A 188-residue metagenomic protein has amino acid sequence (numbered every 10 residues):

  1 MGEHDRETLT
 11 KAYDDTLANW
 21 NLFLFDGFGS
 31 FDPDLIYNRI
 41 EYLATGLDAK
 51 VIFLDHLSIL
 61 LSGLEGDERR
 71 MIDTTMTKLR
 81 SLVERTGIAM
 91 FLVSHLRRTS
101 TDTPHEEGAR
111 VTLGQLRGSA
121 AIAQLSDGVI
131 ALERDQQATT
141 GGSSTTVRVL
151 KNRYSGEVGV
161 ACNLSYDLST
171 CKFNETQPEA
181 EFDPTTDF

Functional and structural regions predicted by a protein language model:
M1-D15: Conserved P-loop
M1-G2, F23-S30, L61-D73, T103-G114: Flexible beta-alpha connector loops of hexameric P-loop NTPases
T8-L9, N38-R39, T77-K78: Glycine-rich, charged/polar anion/phosphate-binding loops that engage phosphate groups from diverse ligands
D14-A18, P33-I52, G66, S81-T86 (+1 more regions): C-terminal regions of RecA-like/P-loop NTPase motor modules
F23-F25, F91, I130: Hydrophobic/aromatic beta-strand patches that form the interior of the parallel beta-sheet core in alpha/beta enzyme
A49-L92: Helical hairpin unit composed of two closely spaced alpha helices linked by a short loop
I59, R97-R98: Signature of the SF2 helicase/ATPase Hel1-core->accessory helical subdomain module
